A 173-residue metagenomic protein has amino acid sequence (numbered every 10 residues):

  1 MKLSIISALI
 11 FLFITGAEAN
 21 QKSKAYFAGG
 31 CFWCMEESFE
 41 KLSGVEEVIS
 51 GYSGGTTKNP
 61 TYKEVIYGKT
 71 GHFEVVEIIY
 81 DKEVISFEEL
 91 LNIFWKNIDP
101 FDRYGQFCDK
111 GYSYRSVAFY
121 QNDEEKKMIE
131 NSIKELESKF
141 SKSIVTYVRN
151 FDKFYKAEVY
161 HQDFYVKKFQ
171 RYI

Functional and structural regions predicted by a protein language model:
M1-K2: N-terminal hydrophobic targeting signals that begin at the initiator methionine
I5-E18: Hydrophobic h-region of N-terminal signal peptides that target proteins for export in Gram-negative bacteria
A17-I173: Flexible coil/turn and secondary-structure edge motifs
